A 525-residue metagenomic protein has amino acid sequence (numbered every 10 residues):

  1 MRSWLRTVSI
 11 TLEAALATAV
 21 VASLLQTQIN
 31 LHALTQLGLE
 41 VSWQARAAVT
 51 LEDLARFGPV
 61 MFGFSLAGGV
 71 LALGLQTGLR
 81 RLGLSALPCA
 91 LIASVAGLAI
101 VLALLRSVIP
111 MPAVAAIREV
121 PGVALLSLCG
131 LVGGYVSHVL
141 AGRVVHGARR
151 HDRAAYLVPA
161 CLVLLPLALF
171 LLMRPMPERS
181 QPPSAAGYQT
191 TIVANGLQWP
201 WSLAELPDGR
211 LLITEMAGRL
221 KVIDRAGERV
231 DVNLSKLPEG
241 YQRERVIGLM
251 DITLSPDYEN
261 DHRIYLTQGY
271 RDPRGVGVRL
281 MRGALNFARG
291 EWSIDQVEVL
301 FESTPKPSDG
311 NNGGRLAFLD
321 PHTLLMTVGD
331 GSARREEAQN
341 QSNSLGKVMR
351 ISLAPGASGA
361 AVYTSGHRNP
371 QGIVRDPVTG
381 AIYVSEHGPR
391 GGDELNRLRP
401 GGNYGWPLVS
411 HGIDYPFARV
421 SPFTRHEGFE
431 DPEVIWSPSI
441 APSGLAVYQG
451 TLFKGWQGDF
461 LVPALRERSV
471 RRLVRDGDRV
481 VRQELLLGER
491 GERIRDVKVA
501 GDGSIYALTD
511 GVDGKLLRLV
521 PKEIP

Functional and structural regions predicted by a protein language model:
M1-F170: Juxtamembrane/disordered regions of integral membrane proteins
L172-A333, G372, A381-G388, P438-D476 (+1 more regions): Acidic, Gly/Ser/Thr-rich repeat motifs that build Ca2+-stabilized beta-propeller blades
D231-I247, D295-N312, L353-Y363, R368 (+2 more regions): Surface-exposed loop and turn segments in beta-propeller and other repeat-based domains that flank or scaffold
R271-P273, R390-D393, R397-Y404, L465: Short edge-strand/loop segments of extracellular domains
V278-A288, N340-L353, L398-R399: Beta-propeller blade signature
V362-R399: Repeat-solenoid scaffold signature
V480-G501: Conserved blade-ending motifs and adjacent loop-strand segments that build the rim/top face of beta-propeller domains
I524-P525: Short, solvent-exposed mixed-charge patches
